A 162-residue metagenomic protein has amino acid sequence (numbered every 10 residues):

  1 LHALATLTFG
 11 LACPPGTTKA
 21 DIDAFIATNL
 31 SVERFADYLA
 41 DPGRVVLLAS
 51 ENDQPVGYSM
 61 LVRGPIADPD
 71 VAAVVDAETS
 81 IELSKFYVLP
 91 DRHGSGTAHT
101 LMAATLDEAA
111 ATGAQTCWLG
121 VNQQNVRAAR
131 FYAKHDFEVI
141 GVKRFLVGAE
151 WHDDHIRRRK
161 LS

Functional and structural regions predicted by a protein language model:
H2-G16, D21-H93, H99-A104, E108 (+3 more regions): Acetyl-CoA-dependent GNAT
V75-I81, Q115-W118, N122-A129, A133-S162: C-terminal "cap" of GNAT-fold acetyltransferases
